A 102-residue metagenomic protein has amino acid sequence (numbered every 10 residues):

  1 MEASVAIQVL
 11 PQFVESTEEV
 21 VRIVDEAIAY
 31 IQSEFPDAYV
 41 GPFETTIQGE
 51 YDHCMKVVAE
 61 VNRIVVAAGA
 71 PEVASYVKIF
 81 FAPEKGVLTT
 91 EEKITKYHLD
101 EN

Functional and structural regions predicted by a protein language model:
M1-N102: Charge-rich, low-complexity N-terminal segments
